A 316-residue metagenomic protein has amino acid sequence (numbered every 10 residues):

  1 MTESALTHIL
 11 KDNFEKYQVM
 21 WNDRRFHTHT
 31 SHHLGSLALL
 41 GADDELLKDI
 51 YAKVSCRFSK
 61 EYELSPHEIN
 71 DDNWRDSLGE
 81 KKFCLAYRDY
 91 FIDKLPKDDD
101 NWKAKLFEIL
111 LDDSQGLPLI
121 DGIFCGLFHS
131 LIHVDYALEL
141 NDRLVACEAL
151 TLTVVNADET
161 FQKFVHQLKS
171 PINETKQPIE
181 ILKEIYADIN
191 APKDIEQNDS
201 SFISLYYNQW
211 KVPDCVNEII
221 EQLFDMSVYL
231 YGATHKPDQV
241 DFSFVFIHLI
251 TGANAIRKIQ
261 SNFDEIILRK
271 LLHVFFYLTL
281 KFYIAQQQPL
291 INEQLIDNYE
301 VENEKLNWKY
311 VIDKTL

Functional and structural regions predicted by a protein language model:
M1-L316: Mature, well-folded catalytic/scaffold domains that follow N-terminal targeting or propeptide regions
